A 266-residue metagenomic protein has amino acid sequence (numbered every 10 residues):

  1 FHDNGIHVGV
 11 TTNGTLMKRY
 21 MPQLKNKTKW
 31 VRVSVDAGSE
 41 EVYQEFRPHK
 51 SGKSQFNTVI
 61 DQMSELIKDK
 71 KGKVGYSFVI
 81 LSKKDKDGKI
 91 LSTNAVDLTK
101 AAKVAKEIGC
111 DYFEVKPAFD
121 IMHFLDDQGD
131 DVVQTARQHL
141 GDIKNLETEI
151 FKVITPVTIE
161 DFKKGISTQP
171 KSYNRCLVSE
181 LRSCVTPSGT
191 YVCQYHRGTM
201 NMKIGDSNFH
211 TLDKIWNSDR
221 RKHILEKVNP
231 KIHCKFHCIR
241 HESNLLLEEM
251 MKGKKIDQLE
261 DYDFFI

Functional and structural regions predicted by a protein language model:
N4-H7, Q23-H210, E226, L246-I266: Radical SAM enzyme [4Fe-4S]-AdoMet core and its adjacent flexible, acidic and glycine-rich loops/tails across
T12-M17, I80-K83: Short beta->alpha connector loops
Q169, W216-F236: Immediate flanking context of iron-sulfur cluster ligation sites
V192-Y195, P230-S243: Local cysteine-cluster metal-coordination motifs and their immediate loop/turn environment, predominantly Fe-S cluster
L212-K214: Conserved ATP/PPi-binding loop(s) of AMP-dependent carboxylate-activating enzymes
